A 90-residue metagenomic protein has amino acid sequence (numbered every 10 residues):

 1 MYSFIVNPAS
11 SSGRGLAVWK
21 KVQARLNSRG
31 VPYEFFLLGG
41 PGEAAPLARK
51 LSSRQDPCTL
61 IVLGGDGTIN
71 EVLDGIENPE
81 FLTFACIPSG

Functional and structural regions predicted by a protein language model:
Y2-G90: Small-residue-rich beta-alpha loop regions that form the catalytic core of phosphotransfer and lipid-active enzymes
